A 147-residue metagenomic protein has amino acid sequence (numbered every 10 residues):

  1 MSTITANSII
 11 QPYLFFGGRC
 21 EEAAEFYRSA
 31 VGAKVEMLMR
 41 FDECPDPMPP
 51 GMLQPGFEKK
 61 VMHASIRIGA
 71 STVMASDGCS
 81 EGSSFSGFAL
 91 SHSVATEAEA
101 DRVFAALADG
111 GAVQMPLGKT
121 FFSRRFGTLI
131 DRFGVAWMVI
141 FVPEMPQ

Functional and structural regions predicted by a protein language model:
S2-N7, V31, E36-M39, K60 (+3 more regions): Vicinal oxygen chelate
I4, L14-A70: Core segments of cupin and vicinal oxygen chelate
I9-Q11: Short active-site oxyanion
